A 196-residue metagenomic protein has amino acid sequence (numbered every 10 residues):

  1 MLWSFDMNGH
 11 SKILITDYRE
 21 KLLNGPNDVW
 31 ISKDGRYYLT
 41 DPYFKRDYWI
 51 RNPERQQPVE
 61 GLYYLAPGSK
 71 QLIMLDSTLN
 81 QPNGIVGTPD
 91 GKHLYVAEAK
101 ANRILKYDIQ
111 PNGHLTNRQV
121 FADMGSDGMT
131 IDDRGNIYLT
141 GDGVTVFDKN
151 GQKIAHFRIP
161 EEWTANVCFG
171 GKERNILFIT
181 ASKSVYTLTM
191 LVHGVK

Functional and structural regions predicted by a protein language model:
M1-K196: Sequence-structural signature of mature extracellular/luminal beta-sheet repeat domains, prominently beta-propellers
